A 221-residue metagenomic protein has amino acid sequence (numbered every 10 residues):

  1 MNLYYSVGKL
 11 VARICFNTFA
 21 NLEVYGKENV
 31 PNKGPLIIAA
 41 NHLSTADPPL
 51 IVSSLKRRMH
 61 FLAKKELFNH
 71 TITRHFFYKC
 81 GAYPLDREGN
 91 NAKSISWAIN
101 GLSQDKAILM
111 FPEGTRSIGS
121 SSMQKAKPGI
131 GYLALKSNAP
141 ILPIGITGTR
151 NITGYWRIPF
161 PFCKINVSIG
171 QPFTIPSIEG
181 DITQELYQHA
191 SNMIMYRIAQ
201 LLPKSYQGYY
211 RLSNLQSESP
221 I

Functional and structural regions predicted by a protein language model:
M1-E23, S217: N-terminal membrane-anchoring alpha-helices
L3-Y4, K93-I221: Non-catalytic C-terminal accessory region of glycerolipid acyltransferases and related lyso-lipid remodeling enzymes
S6-G8, N17-T18, V30-N90, W97: Catalytic core of membrane glycerolipid acyltransferases/transacylases, capturing the structured, soluble-facing
R13, P49, G131-Y132: Active-site phosphate/pyrophosphate- and oxyanion-stabilizing loops and adjacent acidic/basic residues in soluble
N17-Y25, G89, T149-N151: Short gly/ser/thr-rich secondary-structure transition/capping motifs
L22-V24, A82, V167: Generic structural signal for residues in well-ordered beta-strands
K27, N41, K64, E88 (+3 more regions): Generic beta-structure capping elements
